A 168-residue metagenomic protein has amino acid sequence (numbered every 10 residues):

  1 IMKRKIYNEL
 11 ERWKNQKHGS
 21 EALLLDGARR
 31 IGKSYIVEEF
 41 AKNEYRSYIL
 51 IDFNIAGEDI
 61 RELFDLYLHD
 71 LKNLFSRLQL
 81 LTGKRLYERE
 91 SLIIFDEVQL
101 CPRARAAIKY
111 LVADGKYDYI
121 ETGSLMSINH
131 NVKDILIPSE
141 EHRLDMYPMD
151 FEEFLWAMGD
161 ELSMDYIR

Functional and structural regions predicted by a protein language model:
I1-R168: Phosphate-binding site recognition
